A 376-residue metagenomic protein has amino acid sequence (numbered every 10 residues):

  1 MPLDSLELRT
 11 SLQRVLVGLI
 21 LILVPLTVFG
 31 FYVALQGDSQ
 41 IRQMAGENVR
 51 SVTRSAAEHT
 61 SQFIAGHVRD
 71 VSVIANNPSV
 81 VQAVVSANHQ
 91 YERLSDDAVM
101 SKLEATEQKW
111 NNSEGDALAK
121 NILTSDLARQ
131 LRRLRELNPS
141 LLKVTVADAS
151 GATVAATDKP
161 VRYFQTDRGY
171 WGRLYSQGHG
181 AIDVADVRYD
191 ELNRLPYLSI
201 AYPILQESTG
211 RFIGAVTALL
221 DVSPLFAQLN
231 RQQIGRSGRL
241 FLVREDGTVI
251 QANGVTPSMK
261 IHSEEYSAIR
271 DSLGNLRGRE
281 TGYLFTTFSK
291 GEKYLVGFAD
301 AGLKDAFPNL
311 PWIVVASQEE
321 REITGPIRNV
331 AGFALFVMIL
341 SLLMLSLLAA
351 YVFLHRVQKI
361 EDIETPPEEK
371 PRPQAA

Functional and structural regions predicted by a protein language model:
P2-S39, Q43, E47, V52 (+1 more regions): Extreme N-terminal signal-anchor transmembrane helix of membrane signaling/transducer proteins, especially in bacteria
P25-D116, E136-S140, A149, L303-K304 (+1 more regions): Juxtamembrane extracytoplasmic/periplasmic/luminal helical "stalk" adjacent to the first N-terminal
V33, V216-A218, V314-A316: Sensory beta-strand/linker motifs that couple input domains to effectors
G66-E104, R133-T153, H179, N230-I250 (+1 more regions): Short N-terminal helix-loop-first-beta-strand/juxtamembrane motif that initiates sensory/input modules
Q108-R132, L137, D158-Y189, V255-T286: Extracytoplasmic/periplasmic sensor domains and loops in membrane signaling proteins
A128-S223, A227, R231: Extracytoplasmic/periplasmic ligand-binding sensor regions of membrane-associated signaling proteins
E264-F333: Extracellular/periplasmic juxtamembrane segments that couple receptor/chemosensory ectodomains to their
S346-A375: Juxtamembrane interface at the cytosolic side of transmembrane helices
